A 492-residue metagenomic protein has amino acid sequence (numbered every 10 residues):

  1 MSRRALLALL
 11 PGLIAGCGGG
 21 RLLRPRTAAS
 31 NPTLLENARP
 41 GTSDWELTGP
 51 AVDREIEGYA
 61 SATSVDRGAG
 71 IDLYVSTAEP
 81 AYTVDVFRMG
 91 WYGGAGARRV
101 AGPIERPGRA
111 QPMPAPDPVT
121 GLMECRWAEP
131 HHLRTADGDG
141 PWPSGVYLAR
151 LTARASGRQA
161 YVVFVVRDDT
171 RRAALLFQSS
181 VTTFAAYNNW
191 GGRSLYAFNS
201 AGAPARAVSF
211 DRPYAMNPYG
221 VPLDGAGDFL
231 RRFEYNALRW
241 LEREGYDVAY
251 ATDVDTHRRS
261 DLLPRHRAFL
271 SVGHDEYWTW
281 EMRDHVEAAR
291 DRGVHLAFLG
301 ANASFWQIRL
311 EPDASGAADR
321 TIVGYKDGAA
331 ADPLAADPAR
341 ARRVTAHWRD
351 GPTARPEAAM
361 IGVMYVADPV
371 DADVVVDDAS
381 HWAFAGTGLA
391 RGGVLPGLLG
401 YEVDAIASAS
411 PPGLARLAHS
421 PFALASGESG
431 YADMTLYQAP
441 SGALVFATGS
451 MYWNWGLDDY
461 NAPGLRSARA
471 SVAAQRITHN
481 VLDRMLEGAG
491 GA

Functional and structural regions predicted by a protein language model:
A5-L22: N-terminal export signals
P25-E55: N-terminal pre-domain segments of enzymes
E55, Y59-E79: Contiguous beta-strand segments within globular domains
P80-Y82, V86-G90, A97-E105, S156-L262: Aromatic-Pro/Gly-enriched surface loop or interdomain linker that acts as a lid/target-recognition segment
Y82, M123-R171: Extended acidic/polar, glycine-enriched regions that form or flank non-catalytic beta-rich accessory modules
M89-Y92, A97-H132, R150-A153, L176-F177 (+5 more regions): Catalytic cores of eukaryotic secretory-pathway lumenal/extracellular enzymes that build and remodel glycoconjugates
P112-P143, A226-P312, V472, G491: Helical hinge/lid and interdomain linker segments adjacent to catalytic or ligand-binding clefts that mediate domain
R320-W455, D459, A474: Glycine-rich, aromatic-lined ligand/substrate-binding cores of catalytic and carbohydrate-binding domains
